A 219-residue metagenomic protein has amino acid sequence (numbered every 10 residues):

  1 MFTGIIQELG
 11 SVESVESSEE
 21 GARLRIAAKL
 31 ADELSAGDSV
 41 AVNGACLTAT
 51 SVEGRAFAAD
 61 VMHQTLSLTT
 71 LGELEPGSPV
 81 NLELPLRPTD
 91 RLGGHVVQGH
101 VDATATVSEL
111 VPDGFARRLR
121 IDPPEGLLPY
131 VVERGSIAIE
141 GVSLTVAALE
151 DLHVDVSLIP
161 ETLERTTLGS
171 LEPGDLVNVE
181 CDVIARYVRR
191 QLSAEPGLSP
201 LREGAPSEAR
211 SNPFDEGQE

Functional and structural regions predicted by a protein language model:
M1-E219: Conserved loop->alpha-helix
